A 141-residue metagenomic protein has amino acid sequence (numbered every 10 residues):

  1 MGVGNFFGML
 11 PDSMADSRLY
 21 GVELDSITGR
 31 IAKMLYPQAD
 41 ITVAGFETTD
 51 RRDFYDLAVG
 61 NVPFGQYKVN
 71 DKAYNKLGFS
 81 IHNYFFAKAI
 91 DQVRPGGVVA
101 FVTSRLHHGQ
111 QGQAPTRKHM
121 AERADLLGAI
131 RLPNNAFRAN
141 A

Functional and structural regions predicted by a protein language model:
M1-Y67: Conserved S-adenosyl-L-methionine
V22-S26, L77-R138: Conserved Class I SAM-dependent methyltransferase catalytic core
D40-V43, P63, V99-R105, N140-A141: Noncatalytic linker/hinge segments flanking ATPase motor cores
G45-T48, Q66-K68, N83-Y84, A124-L127: Glycine-rich loops and low-complexity Gly/Arg-rich segments that provide flexible linkers or classic glycine-based
D50-R51, A139-A141: Short glycine-biased active-site loop of nucleotidyltransferases that positions the nucleotide triphosphate and helps
Y67-D71, Q111-G112: Conserved ATPase-coupling elements of RecA-like P-loop NTPase cores
D71-A73, L77: Inter-lobe coupling/hinge region of RecA-like P-loop helicase motors
